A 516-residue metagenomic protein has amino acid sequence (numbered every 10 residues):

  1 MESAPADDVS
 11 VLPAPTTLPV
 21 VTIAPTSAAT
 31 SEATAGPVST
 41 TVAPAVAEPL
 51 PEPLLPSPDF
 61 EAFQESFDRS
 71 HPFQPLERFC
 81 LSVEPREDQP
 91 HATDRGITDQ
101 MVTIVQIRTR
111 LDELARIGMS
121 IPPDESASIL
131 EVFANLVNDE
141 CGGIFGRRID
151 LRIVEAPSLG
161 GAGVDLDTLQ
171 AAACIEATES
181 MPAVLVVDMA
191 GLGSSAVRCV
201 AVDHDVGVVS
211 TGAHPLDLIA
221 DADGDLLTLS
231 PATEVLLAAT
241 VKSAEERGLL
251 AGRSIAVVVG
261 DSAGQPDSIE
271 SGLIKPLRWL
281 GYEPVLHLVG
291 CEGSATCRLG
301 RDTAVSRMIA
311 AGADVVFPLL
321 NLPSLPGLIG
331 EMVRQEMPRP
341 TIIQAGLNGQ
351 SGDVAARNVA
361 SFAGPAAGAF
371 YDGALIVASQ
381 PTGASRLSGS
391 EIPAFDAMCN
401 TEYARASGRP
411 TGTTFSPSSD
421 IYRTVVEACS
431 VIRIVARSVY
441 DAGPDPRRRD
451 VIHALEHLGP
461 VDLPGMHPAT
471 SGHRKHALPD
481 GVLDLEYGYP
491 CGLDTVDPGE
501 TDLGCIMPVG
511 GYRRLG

Functional and structural regions predicted by a protein language model:
D8-P49: Extracellular mucin-like PTS domains
V42-C174, T424: N-terminal extracellular/periplasmic Venus flytrap/periplasmic-binding protein-like
P44-H91, R95, V102, D372 (+1 more regions): Solvent-exposed, acidic/polar segments of extracytosolic/periplasmic ligand-binding ectodomains
P58-S66, P182-E292, P340-I376: Extracytoplasmic ligand/sensor domains, especially the bilobed periplasmic-binding protein
E87-P90, I121-E125, D139-D223, L229 (+2 more regions): Beta-alpha junction/loop-to-helix N-cap segments that form part of ligand/metal-binding clefts
A92-T93, E113-D124, I153-V164, D188 (+7 more regions): Second-shell loop/turn segments in exported
M332-C429, C505, V509-Y512: Extracellular/periplasmic periplasmic-binding protein-like sensory domains
G408-V425, A436-V496: Segments of small-molecule ligand-sensing domains
